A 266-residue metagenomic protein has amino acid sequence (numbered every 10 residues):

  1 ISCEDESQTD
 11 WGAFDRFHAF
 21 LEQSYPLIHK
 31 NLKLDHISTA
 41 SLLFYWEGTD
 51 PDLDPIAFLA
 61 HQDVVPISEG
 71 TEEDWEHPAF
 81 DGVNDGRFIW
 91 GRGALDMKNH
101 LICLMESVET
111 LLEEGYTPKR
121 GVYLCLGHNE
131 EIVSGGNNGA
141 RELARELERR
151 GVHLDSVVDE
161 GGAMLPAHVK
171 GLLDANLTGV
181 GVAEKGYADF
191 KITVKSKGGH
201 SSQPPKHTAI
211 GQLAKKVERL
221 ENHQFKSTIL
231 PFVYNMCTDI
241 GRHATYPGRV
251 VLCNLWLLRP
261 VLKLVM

Functional and structural regions predicted by a protein language model:
I1, E22, P26, E106-E109 (+3 more regions): Sec-exported extracytoplasmic/periplasmic mature domains
I1-A94, L111-R120: Acidic/His- and Gly-rich active-site-bordering loop/insert found across diverse amide/peptide-bond hydrolases
L43, Y123, D189-T193: Beta-strand secondary-structure signal
P51, Q62-V65, E130-V133, A163-L165 (+1 more regions): Solvent-exposed loop/turn segments at secondary-structure junctions within structured extracellular/periplasmic domains
L59-H61, L126, V158-E160, T193-K195: Short beta-strand segments
F88-G91, L95-G179: Acidic/histidine-rich catalytic neighborhood of metal-dependent amide-processing enzymes
L147-S156, A163-A175, V180-D189, S201-M266: Acidic-enriched catalytic cores of C-N bond-cleaving enzymes acting on peptides and small amides
